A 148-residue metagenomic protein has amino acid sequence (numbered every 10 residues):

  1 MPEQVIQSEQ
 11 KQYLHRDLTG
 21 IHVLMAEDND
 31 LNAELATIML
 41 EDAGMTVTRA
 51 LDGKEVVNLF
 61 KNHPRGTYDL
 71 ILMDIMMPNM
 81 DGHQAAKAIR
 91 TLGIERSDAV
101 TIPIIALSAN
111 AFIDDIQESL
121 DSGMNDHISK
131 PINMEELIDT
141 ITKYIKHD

Functional and structural regions predicted by a protein language model:
M1-D148: C-terminal compact regulatory domains
